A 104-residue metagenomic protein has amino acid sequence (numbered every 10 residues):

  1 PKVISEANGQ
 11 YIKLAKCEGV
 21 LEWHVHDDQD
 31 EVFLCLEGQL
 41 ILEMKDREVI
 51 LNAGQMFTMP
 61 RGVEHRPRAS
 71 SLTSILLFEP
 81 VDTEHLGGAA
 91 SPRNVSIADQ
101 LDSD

Functional and structural regions predicted by a protein language model:
P1-W23, Q29, H85-G87: A short glycine-rich, His/Asp/Glu-containing loop-to-beta-strand
V3-I4, H24, V32, E48-V49 (+1 more regions): Short secondary-structure boundary/capping segments
S5, R66, S70-D104: Double-stranded beta-helix
N8, L36-E37, N52-A53, S71: A cytosolic small-molecule/anion-sensing beta-strand core signal
Y11, V20, Q39-I41, E48 (+2 more regions): Structural motif
K16-E18, V25-M44, F78: Short, conserved beta-strand element in jelly-roll/cupin
M44-K45, A53, A69, G87: Short glycine-/acidic-enriched loop or helix-start segments at secondary-structure transitions that form or flank
K45-G62: Short acidic-glycine-tyrosine-enriched beta hairpin
